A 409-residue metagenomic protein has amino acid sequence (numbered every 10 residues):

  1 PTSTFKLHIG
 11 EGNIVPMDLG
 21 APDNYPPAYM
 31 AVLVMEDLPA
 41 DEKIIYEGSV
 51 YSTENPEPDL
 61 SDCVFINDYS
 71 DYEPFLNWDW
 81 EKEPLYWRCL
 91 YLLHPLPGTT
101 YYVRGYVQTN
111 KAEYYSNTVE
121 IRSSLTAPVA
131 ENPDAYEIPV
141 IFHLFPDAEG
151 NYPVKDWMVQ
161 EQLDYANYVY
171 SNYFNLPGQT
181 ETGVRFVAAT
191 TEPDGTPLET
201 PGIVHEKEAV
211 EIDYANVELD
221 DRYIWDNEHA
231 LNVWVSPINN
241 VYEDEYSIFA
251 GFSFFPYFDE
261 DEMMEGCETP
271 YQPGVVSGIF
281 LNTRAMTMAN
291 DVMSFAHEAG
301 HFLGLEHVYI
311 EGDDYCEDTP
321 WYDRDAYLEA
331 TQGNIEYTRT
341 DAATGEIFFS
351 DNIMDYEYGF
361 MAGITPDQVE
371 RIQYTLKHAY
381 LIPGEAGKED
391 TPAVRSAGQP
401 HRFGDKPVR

Functional and structural regions predicted by a protein language model:
P1-L125: Short, surface-exposed linear motifs at loops/turns and structural transition points
L38-A40, T53-P58, Y173, E192-P193 (+5 more regions): Acidic glycine-/aspartate-rich tracts in secreted/extracellular proteins
P74-E83, T200-E206, P256-G278, E317-T344 (+2 more regions): Surface-exposed intrinsically disordered loops and tails
S124-H229, P237, K377-Y380, K388-R409: Propeptide-to-catalytic entry region of secreted or membrane-anchored zinc metalloproteases
K155-Q162, A166, D291-F295, T365-I372: Stable alpha-helical elements in mature extracytoplasmic
N216-I310: Active-site-proximal segment of zinc-dependent metalloprotease catalytic domains
S277-G363: The catalytic-center signature of Zn2+-dependent metalloproteases
D323-R409: Metalloprotease/metallohydrolase-associated module, dominated by Zn2+-dependent proteases
